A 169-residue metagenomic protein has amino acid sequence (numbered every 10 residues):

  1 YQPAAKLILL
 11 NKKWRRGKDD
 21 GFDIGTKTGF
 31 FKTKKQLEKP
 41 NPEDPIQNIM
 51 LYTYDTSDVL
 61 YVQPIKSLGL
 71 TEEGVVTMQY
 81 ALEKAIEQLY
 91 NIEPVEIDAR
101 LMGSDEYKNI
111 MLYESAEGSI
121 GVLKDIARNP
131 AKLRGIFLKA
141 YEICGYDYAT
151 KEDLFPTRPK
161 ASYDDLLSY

Functional and structural regions predicted by a protein language model:
Y1-Y169: Extended, highly charged accessory segments
